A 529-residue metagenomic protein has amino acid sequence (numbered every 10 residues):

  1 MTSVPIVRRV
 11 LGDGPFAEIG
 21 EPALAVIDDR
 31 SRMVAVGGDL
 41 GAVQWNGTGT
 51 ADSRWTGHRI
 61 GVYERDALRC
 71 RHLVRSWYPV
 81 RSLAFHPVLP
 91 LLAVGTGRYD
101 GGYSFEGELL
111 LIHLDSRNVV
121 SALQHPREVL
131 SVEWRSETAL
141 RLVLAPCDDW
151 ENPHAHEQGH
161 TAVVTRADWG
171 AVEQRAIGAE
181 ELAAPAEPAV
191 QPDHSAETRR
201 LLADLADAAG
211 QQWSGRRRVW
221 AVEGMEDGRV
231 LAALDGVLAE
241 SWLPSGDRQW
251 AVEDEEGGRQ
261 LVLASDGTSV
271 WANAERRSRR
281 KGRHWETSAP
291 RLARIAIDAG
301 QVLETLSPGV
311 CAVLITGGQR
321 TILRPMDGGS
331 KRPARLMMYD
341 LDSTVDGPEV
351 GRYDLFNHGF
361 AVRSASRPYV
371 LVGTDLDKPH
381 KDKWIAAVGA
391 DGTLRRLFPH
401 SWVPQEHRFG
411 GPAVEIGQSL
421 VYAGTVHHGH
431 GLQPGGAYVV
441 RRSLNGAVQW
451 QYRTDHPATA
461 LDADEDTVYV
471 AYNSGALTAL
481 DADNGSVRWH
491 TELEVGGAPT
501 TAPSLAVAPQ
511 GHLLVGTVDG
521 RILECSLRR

Functional and structural regions predicted by a protein language model:
V7-A17, R69-V74, N118-L123, A206-S214 (+6 more regions): A short beta-strand motif characteristic of beta-propeller blades
D13-W55, R81-L83, G210-G236: Beta-strand-rich domains and repeat architectures in extracellular enzymes and scaffolds, especially beta-propellers
E18-V26, S76-F85, H125-E137, E181-P188 (+7 more regions): Repeated scaffold domains used in trafficking and secretory/extracellular systems, primarily beta-propellers
M33-V34, L92, L140-L142, V230-L231 (+6 more regions): Hydrophobic beta-strand positions that form the internal "hydrophobic ladder" of WD40/Gbeta-like beta-propeller blades
D39-L40, G97-Y99, P146-D148, G236 (+6 more regions): Residue-level signature of beta-propeller blades and closely related beta-rich strand-turn architectures in secreted
V43-G57, G101-G107, W150-H160, A233-L234 (+5 more regions): Short, solvent-exposed loop/turn segments at conserved positions within beta-propeller repeat blades
E64-A67, H113-R117, D168-W169, L243-D247 (+6 more regions): Short loop/turn segments that connect beta-strands within beta-propeller blades
V143-G170, G497-R529: Blade-level signature of beta-propeller repeat domains, shared across WD40, Kelch, NHL, RCC1 and BNR/Asp-box propellers
